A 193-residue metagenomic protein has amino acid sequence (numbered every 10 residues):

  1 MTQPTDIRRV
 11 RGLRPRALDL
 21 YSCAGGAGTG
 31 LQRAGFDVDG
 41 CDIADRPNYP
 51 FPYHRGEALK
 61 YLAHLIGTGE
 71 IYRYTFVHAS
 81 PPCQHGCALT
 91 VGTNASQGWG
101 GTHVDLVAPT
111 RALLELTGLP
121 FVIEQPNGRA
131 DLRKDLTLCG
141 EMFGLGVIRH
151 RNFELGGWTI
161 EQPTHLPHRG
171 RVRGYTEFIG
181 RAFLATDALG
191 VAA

Functional and structural regions predicted by a protein language model:
M1-C41, P47: S-adenosyl-L-methionine
M1-T2, Y53, A79: Short, composition-biased local secondary-structure segments
G12, A17, A58-H64, A188: Acidic/proline-rich low-complexity IDRs
A17, V77-A79: Receiver (REC) domain switch-region micro-motif
D19-L20, G35-D42, L119-Q125, E154-L155: Short, hydrophobic beta-strand segments that form beta-sheet elements in well-ordered domains
S22, D45, K60, C83 (+1 more regions): Short, glycine/acidic-enriched loop or turn micro-motifs at the edges of active sites
R33-G69, R133-T137: Adenosine-cofactor binding site in Rossmann-like domains, unifying the SAM/SAH pocket of S-adenosylmethionine-dependent
R55, H64-F76, C83-A192: Class I S-adenosyl-L-methionine
